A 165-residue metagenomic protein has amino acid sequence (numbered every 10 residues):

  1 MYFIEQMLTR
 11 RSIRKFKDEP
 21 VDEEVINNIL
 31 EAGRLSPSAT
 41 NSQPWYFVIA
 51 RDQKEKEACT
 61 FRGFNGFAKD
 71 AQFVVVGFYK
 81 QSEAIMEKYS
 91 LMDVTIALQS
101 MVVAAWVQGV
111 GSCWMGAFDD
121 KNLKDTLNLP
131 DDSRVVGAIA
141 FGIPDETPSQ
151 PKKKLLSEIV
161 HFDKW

Functional and structural regions predicted by a protein language model:
M1-W165: Acidic, surface-exposed loops and disordered segments
